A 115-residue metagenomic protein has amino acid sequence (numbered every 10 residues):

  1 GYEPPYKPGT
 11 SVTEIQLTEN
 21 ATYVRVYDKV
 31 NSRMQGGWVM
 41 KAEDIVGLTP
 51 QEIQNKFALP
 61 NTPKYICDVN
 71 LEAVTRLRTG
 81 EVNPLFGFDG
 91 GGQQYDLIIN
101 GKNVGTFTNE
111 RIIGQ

Functional and structural regions predicted by a protein language model:
G1-Q115: Catalytic toxin/effector domains delivered as secreted proteins or via bacterial secretion systems
